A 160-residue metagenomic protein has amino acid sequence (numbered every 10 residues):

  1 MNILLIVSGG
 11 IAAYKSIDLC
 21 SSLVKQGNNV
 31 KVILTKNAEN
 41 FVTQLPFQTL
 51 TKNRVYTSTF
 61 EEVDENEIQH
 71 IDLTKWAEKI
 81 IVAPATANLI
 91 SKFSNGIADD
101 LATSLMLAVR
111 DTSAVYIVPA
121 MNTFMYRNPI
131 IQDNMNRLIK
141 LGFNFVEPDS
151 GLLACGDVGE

Functional and structural regions predicted by a protein language model:
M1-Y116, N122-E160: A cross-family phosphate/adenosyl-ligand binding-site feature
